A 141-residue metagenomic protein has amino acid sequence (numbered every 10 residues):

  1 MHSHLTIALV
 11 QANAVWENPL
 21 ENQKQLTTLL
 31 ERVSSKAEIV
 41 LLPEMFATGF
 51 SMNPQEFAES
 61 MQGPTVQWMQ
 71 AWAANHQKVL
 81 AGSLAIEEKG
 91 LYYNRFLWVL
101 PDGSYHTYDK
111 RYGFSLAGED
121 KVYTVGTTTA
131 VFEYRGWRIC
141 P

Functional and structural regions predicted by a protein language model:
H2-L9: Extreme N-terminal starter segment of soluble prokaryotic enzymes
Q11-W16: Short polar catalytic/cofactor-binding loops
E17, F50, G113-S115: Conserved protein kinase catalytic core
N18-N22, E119-D120: Short, solvent-exposed loop/turn segments at secondary-structure boundaries
P19-L20, T28-P101, H106: Cys-nucleophile CN-hydrolase/nitrilase-fold catalytic domain and related Cys-dependent amidase chemistry that acts on
E87-P141: Active-site catalytic loop in hydrolytic enzyme cores
